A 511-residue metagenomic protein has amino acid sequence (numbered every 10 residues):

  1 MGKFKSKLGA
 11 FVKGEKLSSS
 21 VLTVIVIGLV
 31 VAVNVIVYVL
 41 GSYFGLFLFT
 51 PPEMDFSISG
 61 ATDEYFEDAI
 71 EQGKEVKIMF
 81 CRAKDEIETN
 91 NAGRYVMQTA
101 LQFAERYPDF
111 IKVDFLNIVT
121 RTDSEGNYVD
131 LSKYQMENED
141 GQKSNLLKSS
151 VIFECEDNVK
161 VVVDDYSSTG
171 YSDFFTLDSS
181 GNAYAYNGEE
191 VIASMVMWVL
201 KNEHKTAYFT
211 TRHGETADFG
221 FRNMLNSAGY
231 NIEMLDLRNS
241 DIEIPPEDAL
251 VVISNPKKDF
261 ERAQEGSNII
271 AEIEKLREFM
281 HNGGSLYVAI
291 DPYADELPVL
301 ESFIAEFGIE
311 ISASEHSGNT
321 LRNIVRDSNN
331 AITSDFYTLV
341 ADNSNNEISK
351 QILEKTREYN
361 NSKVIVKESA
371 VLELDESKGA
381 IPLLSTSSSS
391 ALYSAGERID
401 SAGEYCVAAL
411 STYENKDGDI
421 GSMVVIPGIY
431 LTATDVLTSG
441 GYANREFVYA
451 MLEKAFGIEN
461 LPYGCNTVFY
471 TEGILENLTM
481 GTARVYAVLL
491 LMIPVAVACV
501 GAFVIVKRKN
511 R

Functional and structural regions predicted by a protein language model:
G2-R511: Short, surface-exposed patches at the edges or C-terminal ends of soluble domains, predominantly
